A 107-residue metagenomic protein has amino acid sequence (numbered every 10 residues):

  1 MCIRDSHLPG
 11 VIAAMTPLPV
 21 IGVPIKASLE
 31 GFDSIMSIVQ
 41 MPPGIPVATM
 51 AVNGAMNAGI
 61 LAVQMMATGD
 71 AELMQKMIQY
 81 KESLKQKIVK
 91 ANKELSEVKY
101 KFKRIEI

Functional and structural regions predicted by a protein language model:
M1-I3: Short, small-residue-biased leader/transition segments that mark boundaries at the very start of proteins
D5-H7, E30-G31: Short acidic loop-to-helix transition motifs that present clustered carboxylates
H7-L18: Short Gly/Thr/Asp-enriched flexible loops that form oxyanion-binding sites at enzyme active sites
P19-I21, P46: Proline-centered loop/turn at the N-terminus of a beta-strand
I25-S28: Short, acidic/turn-prone active-site loops that include or flank metal/cofactor- and phosphate-binding residues
E30-I107: C-terminal binding/interaction regions
